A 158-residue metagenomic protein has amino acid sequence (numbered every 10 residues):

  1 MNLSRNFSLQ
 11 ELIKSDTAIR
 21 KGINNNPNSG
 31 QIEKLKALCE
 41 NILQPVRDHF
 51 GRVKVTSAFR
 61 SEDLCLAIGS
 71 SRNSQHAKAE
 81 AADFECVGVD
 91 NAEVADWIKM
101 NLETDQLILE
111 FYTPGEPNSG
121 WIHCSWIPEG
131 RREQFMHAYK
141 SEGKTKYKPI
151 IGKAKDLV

Functional and structural regions predicted by a protein language model:
M1-R47, K140-V158: Extracytoplasmic cell-surface/polysaccharide-interacting catalytic and binding patches
N6, R52, A81, W121: A residue-level signal for beta-strand positions that form part of recognition/binding surfaces within mature
L38-I42, L64, E80, D90 (+1 more regions): Amphipathic alpha-helical interface surfaces
L43-I68: Extended, low-complexity, intrinsically disordered C-terminal regulatory tails of eukaryotic serine/threonine kinases
T56-A58, E85-G88: Short His-Asn-centered micro-motif
D63-A79: Charged, often glycine-rich, active-site loop that binds/positions anionic groups
A77-V87: Catalytic metal-binding acidic patch
C86-V158: Catalytic cores and adjacent binding grooves of peptidoglycan-active enzymes
